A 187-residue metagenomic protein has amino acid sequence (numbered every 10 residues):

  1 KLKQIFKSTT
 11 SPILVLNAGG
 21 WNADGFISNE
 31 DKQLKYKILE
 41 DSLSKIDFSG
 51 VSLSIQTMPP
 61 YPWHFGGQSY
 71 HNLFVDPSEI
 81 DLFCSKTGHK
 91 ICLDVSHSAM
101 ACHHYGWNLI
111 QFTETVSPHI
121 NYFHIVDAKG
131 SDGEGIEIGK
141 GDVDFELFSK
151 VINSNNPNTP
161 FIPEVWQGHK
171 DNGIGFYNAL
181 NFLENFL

Functional and structural regions predicted by a protein language model:
K1-K90, M100: Active-site acidic/histidine proton-transfer and metal-coordination neighborhood in alpha/beta enzyme cores
K3, E40-S44, I80-D81, I110-E114 (+2 more regions): Short amphipathic alpha-helical segments and helix-helix/interface helices
K7-S8, F48, S85, P118 (+2 more regions): Secondary-structure boundary motif
P12-L16, L53-I55, I91-D94, N121-I125 (+1 more regions): Hydrophobic faces of well-ordered beta-strands that scaffold small-molecule active sites in alpha/beta enzyme cores
F26-E30, Q68-F74, H97-N158, W166-I174: Gly/Pro-rich active-site loop or hairpin
K170-L187: C-terminal helical cap(s) of enzyme catalytic domains, especially alpha/beta-barrels
